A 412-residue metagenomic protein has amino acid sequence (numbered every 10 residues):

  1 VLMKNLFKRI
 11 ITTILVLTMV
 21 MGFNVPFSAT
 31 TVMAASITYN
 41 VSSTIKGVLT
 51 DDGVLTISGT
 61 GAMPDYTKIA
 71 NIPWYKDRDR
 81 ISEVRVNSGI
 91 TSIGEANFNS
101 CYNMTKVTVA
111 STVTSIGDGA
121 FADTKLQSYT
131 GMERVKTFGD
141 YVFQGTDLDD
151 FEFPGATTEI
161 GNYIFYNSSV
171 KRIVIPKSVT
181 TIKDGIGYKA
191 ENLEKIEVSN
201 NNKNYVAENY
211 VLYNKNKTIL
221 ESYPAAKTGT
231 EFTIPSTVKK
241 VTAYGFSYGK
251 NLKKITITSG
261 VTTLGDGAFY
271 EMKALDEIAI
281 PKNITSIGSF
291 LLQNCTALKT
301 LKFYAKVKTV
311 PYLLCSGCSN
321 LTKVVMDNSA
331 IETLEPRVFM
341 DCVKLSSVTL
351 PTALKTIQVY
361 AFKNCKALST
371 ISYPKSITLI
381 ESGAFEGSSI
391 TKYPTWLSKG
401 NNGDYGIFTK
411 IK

Functional and structural regions predicted by a protein language model:
V1-F7: N-terminal secretory signal peptides that target proteins for export/translocation
L2, T18-V20, V32, N103 (+3 more regions): Residue-level detector of intrinsically disordered terminal segments
K8-F23: Sec-dependent N-terminal signal peptides
M19, I37-Y39, F232, K392: Generic detection of short hydrophobic beta-strand segments and adjacent strand-loop junctions
M21-I37: Sec-dependent signal peptide cleavage junction
M33-Y102, A120-A122, I164-Y166, G245-Y248 (+1 more regions): Surface-exposed repetitive/solenoidal architectures
G53-G61, R78-S92, Y102-S115, T124-T137 (+11 more regions): Structural signature of tandem-repeat unit edges
G94-N97, G117-A120, G139-V142, G161-I164 (+9 more regions): Consensus positions within tandem repeat domains that build extended binding/scaffold surfaces
